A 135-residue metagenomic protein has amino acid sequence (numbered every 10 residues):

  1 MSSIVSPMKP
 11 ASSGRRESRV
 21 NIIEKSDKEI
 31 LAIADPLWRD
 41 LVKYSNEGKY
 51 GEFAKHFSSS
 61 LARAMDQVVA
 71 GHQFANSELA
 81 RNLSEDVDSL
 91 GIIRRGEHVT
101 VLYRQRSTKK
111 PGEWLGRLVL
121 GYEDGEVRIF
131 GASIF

Functional and structural regions predicted by a protein language model:
S2-E47: Short, low-complexity N-terminal intrinsically disordered segments enriched in polar/charged residues
I4, P36-L37, F57, A62-A64: Localized chelating/binding microdomains that coordinate divalent metal ions or stabilize phosphate-bearing
K43, K55, H72: Replace "anionic and nucleotidyl ligands
N46-S60: Short, well-ordered alpha-helical segments enriched in acidic and aromatic residues
A62-F74: Short, charge-rich amphipathic alpha-helical segments embedded in non-transmembrane helical bundles/solenoids
G71-Y122, G131-F135: Surface-exposed, charged secondary-structure patches
